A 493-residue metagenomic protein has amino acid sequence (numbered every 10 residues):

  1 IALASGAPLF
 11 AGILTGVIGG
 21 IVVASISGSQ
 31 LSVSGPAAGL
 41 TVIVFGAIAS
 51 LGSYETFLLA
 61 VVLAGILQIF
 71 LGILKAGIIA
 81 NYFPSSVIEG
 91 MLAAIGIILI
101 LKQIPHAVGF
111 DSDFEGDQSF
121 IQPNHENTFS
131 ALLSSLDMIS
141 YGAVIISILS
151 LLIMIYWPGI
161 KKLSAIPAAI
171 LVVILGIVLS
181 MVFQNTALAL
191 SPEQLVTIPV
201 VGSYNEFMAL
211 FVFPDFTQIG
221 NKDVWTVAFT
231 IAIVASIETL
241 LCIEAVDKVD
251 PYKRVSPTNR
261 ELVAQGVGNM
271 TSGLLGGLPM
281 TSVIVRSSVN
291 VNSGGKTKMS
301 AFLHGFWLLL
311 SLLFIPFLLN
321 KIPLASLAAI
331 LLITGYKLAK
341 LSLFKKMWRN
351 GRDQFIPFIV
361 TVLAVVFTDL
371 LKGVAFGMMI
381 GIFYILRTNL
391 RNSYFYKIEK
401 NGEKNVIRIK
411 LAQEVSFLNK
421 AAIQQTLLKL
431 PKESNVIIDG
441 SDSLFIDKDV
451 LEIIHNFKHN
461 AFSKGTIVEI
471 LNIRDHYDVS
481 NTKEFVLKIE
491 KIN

Functional and structural regions predicted by a protein language model:
I1-I380, Y384, N392-S393: Transmembrane helical cores of multi-pass ion-transport proteins
K337-I492: The feature marks cytosolic C-terminal regulatory regions of anion transporters and related permeases
